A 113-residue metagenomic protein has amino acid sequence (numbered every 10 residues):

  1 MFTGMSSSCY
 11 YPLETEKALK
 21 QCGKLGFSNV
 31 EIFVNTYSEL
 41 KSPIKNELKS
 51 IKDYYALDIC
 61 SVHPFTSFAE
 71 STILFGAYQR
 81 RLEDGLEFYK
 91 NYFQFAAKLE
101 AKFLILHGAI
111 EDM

Functional and structural regions predicted by a protein language model:
M1-K102: N-terminal pre-domain/capping segments
L104, G108-M113: Short, intrinsically disordered, charge-balanced linker/junction segments flanking boundaries in proteins
